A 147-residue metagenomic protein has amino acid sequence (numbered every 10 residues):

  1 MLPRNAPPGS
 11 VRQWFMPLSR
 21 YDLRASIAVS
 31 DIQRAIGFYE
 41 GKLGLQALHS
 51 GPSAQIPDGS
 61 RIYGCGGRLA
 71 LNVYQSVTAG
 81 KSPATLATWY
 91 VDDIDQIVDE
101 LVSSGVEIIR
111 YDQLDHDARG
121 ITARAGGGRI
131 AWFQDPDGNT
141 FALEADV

Functional and structural regions predicted by a protein language model:
N5, Q46-L48, S104: Low-complexity, intrinsically disordered/propeptide-like segments
N5-I36, A84-A87, E144-V147: N-terminal beta-strand motif that seeds the catalytic metal site of vicinal oxygen chelate
W14, Q75-S76, A118-I121: Short, P/G- and charge-enriched loop/turn segments at secondary-structure junctions
P17, V73-Q75, G128-I130: Short alpha-helix boundary/capping motifs
P17-D22, S26-A70, Q96: Core segments of cupin and vicinal oxygen chelate
S30-Q33, G80, L86-T140, V147: Vicinal oxygen chelate
Q46-V91, I109, Q134, T140-A145: Conserved short beta-strand elements that form part of the metal-binding/catalytic scaffold of enzyme active sites
